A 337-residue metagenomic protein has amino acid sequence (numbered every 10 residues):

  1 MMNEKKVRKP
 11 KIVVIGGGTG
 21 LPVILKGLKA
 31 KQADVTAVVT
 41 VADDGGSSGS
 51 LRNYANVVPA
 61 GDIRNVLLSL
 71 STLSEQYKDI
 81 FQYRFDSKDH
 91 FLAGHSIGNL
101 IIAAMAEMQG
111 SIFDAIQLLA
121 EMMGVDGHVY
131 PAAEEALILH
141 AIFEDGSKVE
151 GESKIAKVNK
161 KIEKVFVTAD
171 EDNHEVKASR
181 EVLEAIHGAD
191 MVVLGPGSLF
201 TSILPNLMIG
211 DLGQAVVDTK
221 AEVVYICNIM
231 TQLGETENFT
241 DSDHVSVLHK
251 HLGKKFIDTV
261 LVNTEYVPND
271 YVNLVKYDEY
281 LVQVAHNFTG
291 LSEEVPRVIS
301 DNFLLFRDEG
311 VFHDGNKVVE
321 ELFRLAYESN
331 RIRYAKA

Functional and structural regions predicted by a protein language model:
M2-V14, K29, A33-A37, G124 (+6 more regions): Non-transmembrane, aqueous-exposed alpha-helical and coiled segments at domain scale
M2-V58: Gly/lys/ser-thr-rich phosphate-binding loops in alpha/beta enzymes that coordinate phosphoanhydride or phosphate groups
G20-L25, T201-M208: Short glycine/serine/threonine-rich phosphate/pyrophosphate-binding segments that cradle anionic phosphate groups
Q32-A33, T219-V223, I257, V295-P296: A short helix->loop->beta-strand "cap" motif at the edges of active sites that frequently abuts
A42-K161, E321-L322, E328: Electropositive, gly/pro-rich neighborhoods at or near active sites that engage anionic ligands
E135-F200: Active-site gating loop/helix substructures
N206-G213, F239-H244: Charged helix-capping and loop-helix junction motifs
N238-A337: C-terminal functional extensions of proteins
